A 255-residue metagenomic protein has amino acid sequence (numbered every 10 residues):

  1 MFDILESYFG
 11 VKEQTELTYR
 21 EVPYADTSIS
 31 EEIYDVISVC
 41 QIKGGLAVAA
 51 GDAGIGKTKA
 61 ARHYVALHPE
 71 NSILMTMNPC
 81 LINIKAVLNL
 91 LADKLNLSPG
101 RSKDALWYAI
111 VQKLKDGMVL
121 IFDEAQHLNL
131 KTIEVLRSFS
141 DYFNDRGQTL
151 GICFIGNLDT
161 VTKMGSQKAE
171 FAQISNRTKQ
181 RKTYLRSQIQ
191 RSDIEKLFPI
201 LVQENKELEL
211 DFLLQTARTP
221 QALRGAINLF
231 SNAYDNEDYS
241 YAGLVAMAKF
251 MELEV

Functional and structural regions predicted by a protein language model:
M1-L17, E21-P23, A66, Q173 (+1 more regions): C-terminal alpha-helical "lid" subdomain
F9-V11, I82-R101: Conserved NTP-binding/hydrolysis module of P-loop NTPases
D26-Q41: Pre-Walker A adenine-sensing motif
E31, M118-I155: Conserved Walker B catalytic segment
Q41-H63, P79-C80: Walker A/P-loop nucleotide-binding motif
V48-G54, L128, F143-E170: Sensor-1/coupling segment of RecA-like P-loop NTPase cores
H68-C80: Conserved catalytic segments around the Walker B and adjacent sensor/switch elements of P-loop NTPase domains
E70-N71, Q167-S187: A short helix-turn-beta junction within AAA+ P-loop NTPase domains corresponding to the substrate/partner-engaging
